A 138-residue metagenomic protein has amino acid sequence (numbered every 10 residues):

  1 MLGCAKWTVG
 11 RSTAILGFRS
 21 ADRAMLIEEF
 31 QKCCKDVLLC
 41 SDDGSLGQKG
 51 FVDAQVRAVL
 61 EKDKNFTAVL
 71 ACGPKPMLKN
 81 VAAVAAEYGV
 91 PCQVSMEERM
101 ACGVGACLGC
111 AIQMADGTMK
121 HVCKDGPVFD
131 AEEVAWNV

Functional and structural regions predicted by a protein language model:
M1-G3, K75-P76, E97-V128: Local cysteine-cluster metal-coordination motifs and their immediate loop/turn environment, predominantly Fe-S cluster
M1-V94: FNR/FR-type flavoprotein reductase catalytic core
A24, N80, C110-I112, E133: Residue-level recognition of conserved structural "scaffold" positions that shape functional pockets and channels
L26, Q48, C92, M119 (+2 more regions): Glycine-rich, flexible loop/turn motifs
K32, Q113, K124-V138: Short Fe-S-cluster ligation motifs
G47, V59, G103, G109 (+2 more regions): A broad, structure-centric signal for solvent-exposed, well-ordered loop/edge residues that line or flank functional
